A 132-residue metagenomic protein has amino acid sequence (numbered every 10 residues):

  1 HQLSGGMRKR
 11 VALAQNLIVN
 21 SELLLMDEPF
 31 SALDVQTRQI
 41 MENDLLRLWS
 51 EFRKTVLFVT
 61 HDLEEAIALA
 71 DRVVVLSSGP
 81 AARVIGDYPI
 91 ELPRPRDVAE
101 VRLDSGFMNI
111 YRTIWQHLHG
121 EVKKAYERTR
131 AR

Functional and structural regions predicted by a protein language model:
H1, V19: Conserved signature/switch motifs of ABC ATPase nucleotide-binding domains
S4-R10: ABC ATPase nucleotide-binding domain "signature motif"
L24-D27: Catalytic Walker B motif of ABC-type/P-loop ATPase nucleotide-binding domains
R38-R53: Helical segment within the ABC ATPase nucleotide-binding domain
R53-V59: Conserved H-loop
A68-V75: Conserved catalytic segment of ABC-fold P-loop ATPases
S78-Y111: Conserved beta-strand-loop-alpha-helix hinge in the C-terminal portion of ABC ATPase nucleotide-binding domains
